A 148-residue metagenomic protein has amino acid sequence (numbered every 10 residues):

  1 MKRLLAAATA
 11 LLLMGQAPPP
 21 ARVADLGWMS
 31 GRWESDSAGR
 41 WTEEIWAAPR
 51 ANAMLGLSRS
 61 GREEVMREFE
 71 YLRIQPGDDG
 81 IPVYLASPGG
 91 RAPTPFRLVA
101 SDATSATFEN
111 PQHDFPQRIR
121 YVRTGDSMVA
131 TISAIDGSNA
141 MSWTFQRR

Functional and structural regions predicted by a protein language model:
K2-A7: Sec-dependent signal peptide recognition, specifically the positively charged N-region followed immediately by
A8, L12-R22: Bacterial Sec-dependent signal peptides at the C-terminal "C-region" and cleavage site
P18-R32: N-terminal helix-cap/turn-to-beta initiation motif at the start of protein domains
P20-A21, R118-I119, I132: Short helix-to-loop capping/linker segments positioned immediately adjacent to catalytic or ligand/cofactor-binding
S30, S35-Q112: Central antiparallel beta-sheet cores of small beta-barrel/beta-sandwich binding domains
W41, P116, A140: Short coil/loop residues immediately preceding or within conserved phosphate-binding loops of NTP-utilizing enzyme
L98, A103, R123-V129, S133-R148: Edge beta-strand at a domain terminus
T107-S127: Short cationic/low-complexity microdomains
